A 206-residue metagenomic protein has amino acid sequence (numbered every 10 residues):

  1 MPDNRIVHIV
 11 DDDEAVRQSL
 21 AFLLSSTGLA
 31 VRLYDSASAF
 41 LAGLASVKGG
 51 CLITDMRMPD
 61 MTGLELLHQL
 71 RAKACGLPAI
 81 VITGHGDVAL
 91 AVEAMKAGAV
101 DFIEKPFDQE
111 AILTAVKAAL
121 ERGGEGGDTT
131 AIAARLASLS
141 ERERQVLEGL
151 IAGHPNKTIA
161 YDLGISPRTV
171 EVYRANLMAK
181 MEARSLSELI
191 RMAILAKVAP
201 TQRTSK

Functional and structural regions predicted by a protein language model:
D35-S36, T62-H68: Acidic catalytic/metal-coordinating carboxylates
V47-I53: Active-site beta3 strand of CheY-like receiver
D55, T83: Active-site residues of response regulator receiver
M58: Receiver (REC) domain active-site loop signature in two-component systems and cognate sites in sensor histidine kinases
D87-A89, I103, F107-K117, T158: C-terminal output helix
A133-R168: Helix-turn-helix DNA-binding segment
A175-K206: Basic, Lys/Arg-enriched C-terminal extension of HTH/homeodomain DNA-binding domains
